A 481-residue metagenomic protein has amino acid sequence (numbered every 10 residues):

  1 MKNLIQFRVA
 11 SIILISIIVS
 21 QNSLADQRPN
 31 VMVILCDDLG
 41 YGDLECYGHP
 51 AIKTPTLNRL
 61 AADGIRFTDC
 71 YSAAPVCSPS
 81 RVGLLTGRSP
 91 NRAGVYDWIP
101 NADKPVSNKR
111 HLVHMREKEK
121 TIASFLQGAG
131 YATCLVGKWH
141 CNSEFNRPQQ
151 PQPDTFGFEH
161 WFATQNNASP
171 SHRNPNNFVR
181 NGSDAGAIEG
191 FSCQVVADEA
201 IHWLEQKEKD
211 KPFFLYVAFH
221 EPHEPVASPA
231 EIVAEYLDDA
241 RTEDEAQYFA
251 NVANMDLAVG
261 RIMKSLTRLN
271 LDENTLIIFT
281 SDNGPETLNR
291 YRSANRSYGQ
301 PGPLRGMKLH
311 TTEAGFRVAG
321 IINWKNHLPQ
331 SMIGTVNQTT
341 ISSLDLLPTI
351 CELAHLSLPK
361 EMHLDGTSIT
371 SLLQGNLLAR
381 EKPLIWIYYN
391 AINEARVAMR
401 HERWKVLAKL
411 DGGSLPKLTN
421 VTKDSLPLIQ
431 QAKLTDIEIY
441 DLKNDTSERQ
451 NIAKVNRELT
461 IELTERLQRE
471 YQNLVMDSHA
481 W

Functional and structural regions predicted by a protein language model:
M1-S11: Bacterial N-terminal signal peptides that target proteins for export
V9-V19: Bacterial N-terminal signal peptides
Q21-E438, T446-W481: Formylglycine-dependent sulfatase
